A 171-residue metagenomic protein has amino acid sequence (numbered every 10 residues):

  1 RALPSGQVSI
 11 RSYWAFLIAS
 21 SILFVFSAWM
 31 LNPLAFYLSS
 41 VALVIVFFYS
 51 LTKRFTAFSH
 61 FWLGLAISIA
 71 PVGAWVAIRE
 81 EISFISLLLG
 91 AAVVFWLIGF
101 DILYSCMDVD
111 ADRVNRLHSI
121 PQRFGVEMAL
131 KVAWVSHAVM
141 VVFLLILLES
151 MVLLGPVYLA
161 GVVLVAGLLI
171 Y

Functional and structural regions predicted by a protein language model:
R1-S39, V114-V165: Multi-pass membrane catalytic core of lipid/isoprenoid biosynthesis enzymes
A2-L88, Y171: Intramembrane alpha-helical segments
P33-L34, F55, E80-E81, C106 (+2 more regions): Membrane-interface elements of multi-pass transporters and channels
V46-S50, A92-Y104, V163-L169: Alpha-helical transmembrane segments of multi-pass membrane proteins
I85-W96, L153-G161: Alpha-helical transmembrane segments
I98-L117: Membrane-embedded alpha-helices of multi-pass transport/permease systems
